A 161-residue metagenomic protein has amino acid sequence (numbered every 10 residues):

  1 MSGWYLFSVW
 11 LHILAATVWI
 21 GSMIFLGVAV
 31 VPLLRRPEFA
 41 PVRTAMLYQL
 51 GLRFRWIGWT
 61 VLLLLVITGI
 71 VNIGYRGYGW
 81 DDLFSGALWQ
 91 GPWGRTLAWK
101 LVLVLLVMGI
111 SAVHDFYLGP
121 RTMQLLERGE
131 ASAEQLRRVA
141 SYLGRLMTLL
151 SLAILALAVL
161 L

Functional and structural regions predicted by a protein language model:
M1-L161: Polytopic transmembrane helical bundles with strong interfacial aromatic enrichment
